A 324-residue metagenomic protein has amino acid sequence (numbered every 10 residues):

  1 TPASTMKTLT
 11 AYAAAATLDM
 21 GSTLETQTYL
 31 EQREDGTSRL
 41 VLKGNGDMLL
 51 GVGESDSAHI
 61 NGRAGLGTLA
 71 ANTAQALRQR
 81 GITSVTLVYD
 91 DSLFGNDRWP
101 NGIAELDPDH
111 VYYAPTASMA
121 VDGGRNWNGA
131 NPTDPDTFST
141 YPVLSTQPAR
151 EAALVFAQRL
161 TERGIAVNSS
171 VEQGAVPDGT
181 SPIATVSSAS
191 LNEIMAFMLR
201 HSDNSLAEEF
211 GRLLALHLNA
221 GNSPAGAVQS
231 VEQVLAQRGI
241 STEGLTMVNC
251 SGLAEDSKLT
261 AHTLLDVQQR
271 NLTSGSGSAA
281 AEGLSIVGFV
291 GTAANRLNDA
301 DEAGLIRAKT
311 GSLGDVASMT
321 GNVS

Functional and structural regions predicted by a protein language model:
T1-P142, T146, G164-A196, R200-L206: Active-site-adjacent loops and short helices of periplasmic peptidoglycan-processing enzymes
L18-G21, E232, A236, K309-G314: Short, solvent-exposed secondary-structure boundary motifs
E31-N45, N222-A225, Q233-Q237, I286-N298: Short, mixed-charge aromatic SLiMs
K43-G46, Y89-S92, G123-G124, E172-G174 (+6 more regions): Active-site-proximal beta-strand/loop segments in catalytic clefts of secreted hydrolases
V52-G53, W99-P100, E209, G221 (+2 more regions): Short, well-ordered secondary-structure micro-motifs
G124-S278: A small/polar active-site loop signature that marks catalytic segments
E243-S324: C-terminal soluble interaction/assembly domains
